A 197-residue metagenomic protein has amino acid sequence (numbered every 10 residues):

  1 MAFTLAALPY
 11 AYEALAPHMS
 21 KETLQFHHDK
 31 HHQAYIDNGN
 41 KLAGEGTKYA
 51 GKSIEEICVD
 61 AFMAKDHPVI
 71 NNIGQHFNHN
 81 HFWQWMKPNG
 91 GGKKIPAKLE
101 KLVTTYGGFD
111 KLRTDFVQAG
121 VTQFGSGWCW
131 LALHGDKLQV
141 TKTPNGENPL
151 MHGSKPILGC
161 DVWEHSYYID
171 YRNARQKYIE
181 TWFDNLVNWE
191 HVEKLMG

Functional and structural regions predicted by a protein language model:
M1-G197: Feature for soluble, non-membrane regions of globular proteins
